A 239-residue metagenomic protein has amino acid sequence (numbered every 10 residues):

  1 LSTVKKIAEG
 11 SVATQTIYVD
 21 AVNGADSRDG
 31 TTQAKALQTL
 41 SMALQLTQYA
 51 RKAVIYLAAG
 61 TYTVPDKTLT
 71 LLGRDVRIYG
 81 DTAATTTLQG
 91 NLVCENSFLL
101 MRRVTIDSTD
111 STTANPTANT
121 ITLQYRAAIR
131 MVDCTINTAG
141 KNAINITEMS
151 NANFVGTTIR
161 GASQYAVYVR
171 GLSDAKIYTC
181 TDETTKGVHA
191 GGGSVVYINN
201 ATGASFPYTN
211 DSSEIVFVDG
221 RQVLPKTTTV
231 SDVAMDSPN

Functional and structural regions predicted by a protein language model:
L1-D20, D219, V223-N239: Glycine-rich, low-complexity segments
T3-M42, T61: Right-handed parallel beta-helix/beta-solenoid
S41-Y56, T61-R74, A84: N-terminal, post-signal-peptide segments of secreted/periplasmic proteins
L57, R77-G80, L99-R103, A128-V132 (+4 more regions): All-beta strand scaffolds that present successive hydrophobic residues in beta-strands
P65, R74-T122, V132-A139: Right-handed parallel beta-helix/beta-spiral solenoid domain characteristic of secreted/periplasmic
T85, S108, T138, A143 (+5 more regions): Residues in short coils/turns that link rungs of repeat/solenoid architectures in beta-rich domains
I121, I129-M131, I144, V167 (+1 more regions): Fold-core signature of tandem repeat domains
